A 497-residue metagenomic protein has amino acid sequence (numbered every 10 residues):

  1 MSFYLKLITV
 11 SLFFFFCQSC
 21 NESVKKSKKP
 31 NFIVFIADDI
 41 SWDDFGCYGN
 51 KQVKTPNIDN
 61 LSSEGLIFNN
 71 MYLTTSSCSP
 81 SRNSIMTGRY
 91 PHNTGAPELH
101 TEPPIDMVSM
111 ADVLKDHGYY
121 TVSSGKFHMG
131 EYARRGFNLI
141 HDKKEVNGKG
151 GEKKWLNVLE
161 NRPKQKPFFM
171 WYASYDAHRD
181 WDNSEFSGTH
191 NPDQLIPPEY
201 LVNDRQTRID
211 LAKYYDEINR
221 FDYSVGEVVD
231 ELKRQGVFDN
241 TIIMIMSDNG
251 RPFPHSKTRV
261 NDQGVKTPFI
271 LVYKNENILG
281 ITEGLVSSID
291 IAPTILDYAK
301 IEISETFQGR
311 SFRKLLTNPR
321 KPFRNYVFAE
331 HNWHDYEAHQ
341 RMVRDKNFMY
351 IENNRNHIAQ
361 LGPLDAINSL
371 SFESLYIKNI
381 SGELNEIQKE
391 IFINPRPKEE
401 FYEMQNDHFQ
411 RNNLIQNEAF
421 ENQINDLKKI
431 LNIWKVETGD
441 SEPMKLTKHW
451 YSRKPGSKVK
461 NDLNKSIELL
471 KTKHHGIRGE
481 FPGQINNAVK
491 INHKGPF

Functional and structural regions predicted by a protein language model:
S2-F14, C20-I393, P397-E400, H408-K429 (+3 more regions): Formylglycine-dependent sulfatase
P443-S457: Short, charged, surface-exposed hinge/linker loops at domain edges that act as mobile lids or interdomain connectors
